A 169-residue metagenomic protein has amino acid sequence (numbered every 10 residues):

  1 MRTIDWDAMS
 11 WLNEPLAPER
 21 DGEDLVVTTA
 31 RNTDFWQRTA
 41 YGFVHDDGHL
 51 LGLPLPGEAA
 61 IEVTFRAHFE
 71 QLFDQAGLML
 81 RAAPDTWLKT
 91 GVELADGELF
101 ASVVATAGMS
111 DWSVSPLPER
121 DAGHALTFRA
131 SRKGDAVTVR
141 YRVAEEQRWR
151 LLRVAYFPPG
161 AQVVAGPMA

Functional and structural regions predicted by a protein language model:
M1-A169: Extracellular glycan-recognition regions
